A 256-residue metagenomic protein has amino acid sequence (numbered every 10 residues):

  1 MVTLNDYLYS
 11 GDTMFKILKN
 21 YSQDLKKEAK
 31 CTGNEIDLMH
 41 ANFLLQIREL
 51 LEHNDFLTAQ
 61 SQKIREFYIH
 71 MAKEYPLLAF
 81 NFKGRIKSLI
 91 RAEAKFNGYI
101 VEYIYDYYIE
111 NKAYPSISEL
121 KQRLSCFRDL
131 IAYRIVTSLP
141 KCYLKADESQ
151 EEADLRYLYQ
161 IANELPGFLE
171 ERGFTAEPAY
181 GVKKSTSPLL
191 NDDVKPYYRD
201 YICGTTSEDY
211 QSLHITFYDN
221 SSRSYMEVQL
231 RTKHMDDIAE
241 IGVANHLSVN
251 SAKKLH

Functional and structural regions predicted by a protein language model:
M1-H256: Nucleic-acid processing machinery
